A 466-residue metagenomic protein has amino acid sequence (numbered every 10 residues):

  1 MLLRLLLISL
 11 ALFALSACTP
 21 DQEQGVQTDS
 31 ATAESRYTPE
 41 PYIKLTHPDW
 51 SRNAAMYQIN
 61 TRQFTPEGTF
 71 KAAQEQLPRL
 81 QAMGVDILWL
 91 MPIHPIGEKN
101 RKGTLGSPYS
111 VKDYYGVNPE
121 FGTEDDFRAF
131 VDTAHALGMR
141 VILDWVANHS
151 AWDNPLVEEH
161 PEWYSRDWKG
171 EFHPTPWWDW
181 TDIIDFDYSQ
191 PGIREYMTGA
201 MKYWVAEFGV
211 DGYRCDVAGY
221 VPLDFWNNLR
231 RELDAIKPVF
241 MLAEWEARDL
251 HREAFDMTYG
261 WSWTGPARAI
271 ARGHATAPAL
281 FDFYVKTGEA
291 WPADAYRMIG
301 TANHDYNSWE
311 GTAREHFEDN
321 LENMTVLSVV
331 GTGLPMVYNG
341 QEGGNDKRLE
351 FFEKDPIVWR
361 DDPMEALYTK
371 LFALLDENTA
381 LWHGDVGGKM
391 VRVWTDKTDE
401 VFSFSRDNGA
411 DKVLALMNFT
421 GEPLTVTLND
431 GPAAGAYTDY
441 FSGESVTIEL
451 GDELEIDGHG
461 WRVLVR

Functional and structural regions predicted by a protein language model:
S16-A17: C-terminal motif of bacterial Sec signal peptides marking the signal peptidase cleavage site
V26-E40, K44, G199, A206 (+8 more regions): Active-site-proximal helices and loops of the catalytic beta/alpha 8
R36-Y57, R62-K71, E75-I87, M91-F208 (+1 more regions): Substrate-binding/active-site clefts of carbohydrate-active enzymes
I59, L80, L90, Y114 (+11 more regions): Conserved, mostly hydrophobic/aromatic
W89-G103, D144-D153, D216-P222, E244-D249 (+2 more regions): Short, solvent-exposed turn/loop segments enriched in Gly/Ser/Thr/Pro and often Arg
P292-H316: Active-site clefts of carbohydrate-active enzymes
L416-T420: Asparagine-centered strand-capping/turn motif at beta-strand->loop junctions
I448-R466: C-terminal beta-strand-rich structural cap/linker in extracellular carbohydrate-active enzymes
